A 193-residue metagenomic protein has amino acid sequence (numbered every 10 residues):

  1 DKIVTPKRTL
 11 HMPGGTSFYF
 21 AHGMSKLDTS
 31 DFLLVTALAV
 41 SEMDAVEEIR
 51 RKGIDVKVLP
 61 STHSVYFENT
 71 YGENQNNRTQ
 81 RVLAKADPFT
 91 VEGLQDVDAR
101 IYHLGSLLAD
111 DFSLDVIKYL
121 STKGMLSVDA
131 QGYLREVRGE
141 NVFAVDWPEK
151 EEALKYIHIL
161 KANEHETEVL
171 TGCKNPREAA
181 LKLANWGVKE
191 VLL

Functional and structural regions predicted by a protein language model:
K2-H11, K26-D110, D115-M125: Conserved N-terminal subdomain of the carbohydrate kinase-like
T16-G23: Short amphipathic alpha-helix
A21, V46-E47, V91-L94, S113-K118 (+2 more regions): Short amphipathic alpha-helical segments and helix-helix/interface helices
L33-A37, S127-Q131, K161-E164: Short internal beta-strands
K85-V91, D96, S127-E152: Short, flexible, glycine-rich and Lys/Arg-enriched loop motifs at helix boundaries that contact anionic partners
I101-H103, S127, K161, L192: Structural motif
L107-D110, M125, Q131-E136, H165-T167: Short acidic/polar capping segments at secondary-structure boundaries
E136-L193: Conserved phosphate/ATP/ADP-binding segment of small-molecule kinases
